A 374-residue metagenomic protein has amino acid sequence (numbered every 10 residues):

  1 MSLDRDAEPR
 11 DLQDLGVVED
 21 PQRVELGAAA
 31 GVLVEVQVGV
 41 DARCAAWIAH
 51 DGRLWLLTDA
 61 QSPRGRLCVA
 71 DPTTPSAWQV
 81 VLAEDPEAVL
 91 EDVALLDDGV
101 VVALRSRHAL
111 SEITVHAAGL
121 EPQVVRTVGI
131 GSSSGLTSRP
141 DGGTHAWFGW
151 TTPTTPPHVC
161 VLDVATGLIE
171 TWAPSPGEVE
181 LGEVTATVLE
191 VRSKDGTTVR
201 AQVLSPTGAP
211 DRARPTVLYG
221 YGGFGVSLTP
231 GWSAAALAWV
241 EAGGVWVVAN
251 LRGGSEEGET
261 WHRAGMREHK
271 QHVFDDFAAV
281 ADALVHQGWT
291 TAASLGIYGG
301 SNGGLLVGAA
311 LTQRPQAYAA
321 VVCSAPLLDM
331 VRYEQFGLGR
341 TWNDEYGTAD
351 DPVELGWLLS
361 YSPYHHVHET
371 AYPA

Functional and structural regions predicted by a protein language model:
M1-R5, R10, G16-A213, F224-A242 (+3 more regions): Peripheral, non-catalytic segments that deliver or gate enzyme domains
V199-A201, V247, H366: Short beta-strand motif preference
A213-P215, S294: Conserved catalytic motifs of the protein kinase core domain
T216, V240-N250: A fold-wide structural signal in alpha/beta-hydrolase
G220-G222: The conserved beta1-alpha1 loop
L251-A374: Active-site-proximal cap/loop segments of hydrolase catalytic domains
